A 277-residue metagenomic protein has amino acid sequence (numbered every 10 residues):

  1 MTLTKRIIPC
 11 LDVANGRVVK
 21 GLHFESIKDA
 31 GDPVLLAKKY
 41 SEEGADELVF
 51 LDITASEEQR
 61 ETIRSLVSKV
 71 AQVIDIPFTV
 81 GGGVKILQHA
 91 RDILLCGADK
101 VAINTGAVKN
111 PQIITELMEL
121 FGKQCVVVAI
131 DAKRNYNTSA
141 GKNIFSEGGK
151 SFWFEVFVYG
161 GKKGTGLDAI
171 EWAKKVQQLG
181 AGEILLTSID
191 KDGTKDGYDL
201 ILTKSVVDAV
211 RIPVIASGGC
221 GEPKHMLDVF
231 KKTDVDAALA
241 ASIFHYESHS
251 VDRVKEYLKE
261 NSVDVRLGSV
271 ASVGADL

Functional and structural regions predicted by a protein language model:
R6-C10, E47, D75-T79, K100-A102 (+5 more regions): Structural preference for beta-strand elements that scaffold enzyme active sites
D12, Y40, L48, V80 (+7 more regions): Conserved, mostly hydrophobic/aromatic
V13-N15, V19-K20, A98-L186, D190-K191: Conserved anion-binding
E47-L66, T105, L185-D196: Glycine-rich, proline-tolerant flexible connector loops at the mouths of alpha/beta enzymes
E61-S68, P111, G166-I170, D196-K204: Charged helix-capping and loop-helix junction motifs
I63-C125: Glycine/small-residue-rich loop that forms an oxyanion/phosphate-binding "nest" at active or ligand-binding sites
I74, F78-K100, I201-A238: Catalytic cores of alpha/beta
I113-L120, F230-S269: C-terminal helical cap(s) of enzyme catalytic domains, especially alpha/beta-barrels
